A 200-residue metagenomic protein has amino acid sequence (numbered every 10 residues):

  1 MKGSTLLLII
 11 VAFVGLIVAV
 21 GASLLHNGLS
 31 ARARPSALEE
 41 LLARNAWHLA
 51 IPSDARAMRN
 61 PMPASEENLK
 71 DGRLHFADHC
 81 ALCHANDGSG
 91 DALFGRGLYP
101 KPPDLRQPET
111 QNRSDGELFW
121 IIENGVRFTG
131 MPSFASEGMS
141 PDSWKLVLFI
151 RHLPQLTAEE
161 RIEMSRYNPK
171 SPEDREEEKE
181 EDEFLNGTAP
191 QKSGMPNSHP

Functional and structural regions predicted by a protein language model:
K2-R73, R113, A135-I150, R166-P200: Periplasmic c-type cytochrome electron-transfer domains
E40-L42, L82-A85, T110-Q111: A short linear-motif detector with a strong N-terminal bias
P52, S89-D91, F119: Short hydrophobic/aromatic-rich motifs at helix boundaries and adjacent loops
P63, R106, P132: Residue-level detector of conserved, well-ordered beta-strand and adjacent loop positions that form binding/recognition
E67, R73-P100, V126-S133, P154-E159: Periplasmic/extracellular electron-transfer cofactor-ligation site, primarily the c-type cytochrome heme-c attachment
K101-N112: Short microdomains enriched in Cys/His and/or Lys/Arg
N112-R161: Soluble extracytoplasmic domains of inner/organellar membrane proteins
